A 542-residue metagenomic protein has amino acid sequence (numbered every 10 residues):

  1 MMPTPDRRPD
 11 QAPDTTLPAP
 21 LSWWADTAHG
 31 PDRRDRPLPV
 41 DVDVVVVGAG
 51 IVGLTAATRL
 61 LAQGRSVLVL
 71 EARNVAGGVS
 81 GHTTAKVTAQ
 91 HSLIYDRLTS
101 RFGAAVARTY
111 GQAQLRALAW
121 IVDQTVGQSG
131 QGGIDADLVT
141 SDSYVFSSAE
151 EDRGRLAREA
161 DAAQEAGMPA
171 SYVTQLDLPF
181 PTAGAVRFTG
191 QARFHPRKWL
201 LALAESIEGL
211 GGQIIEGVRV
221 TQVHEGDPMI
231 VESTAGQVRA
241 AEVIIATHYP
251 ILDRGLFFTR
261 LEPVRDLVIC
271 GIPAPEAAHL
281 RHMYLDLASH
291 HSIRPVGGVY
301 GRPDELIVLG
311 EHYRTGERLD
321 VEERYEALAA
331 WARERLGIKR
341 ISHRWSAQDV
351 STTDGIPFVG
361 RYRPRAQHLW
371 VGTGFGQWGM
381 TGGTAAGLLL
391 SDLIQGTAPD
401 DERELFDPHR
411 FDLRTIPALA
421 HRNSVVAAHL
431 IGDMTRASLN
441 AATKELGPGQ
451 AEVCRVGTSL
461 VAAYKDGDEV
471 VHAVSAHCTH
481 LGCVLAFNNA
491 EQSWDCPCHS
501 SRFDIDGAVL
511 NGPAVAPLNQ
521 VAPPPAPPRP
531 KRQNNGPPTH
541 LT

Functional and structural regions predicted by a protein language model:
M1-V44, N519-V521, K531: Extreme N-terminal leader/targeting segments of oxidoreductases
P3-T27, L93-T99, D123-A202: Flavin (FAD/FMN) cofactor-binding and adjacent substrate-gating region of FAD-dependent oxidoreductase domains
V42-V69: N-terminal Rossmann-like FAD-binding beta1-loop-alpha1 element of flavoenzymes
A62-H82: Glycine-rich FAD pyrophosphate-binding loop
G154, D161-Q164, A185-A241: Helical element adjacent to the flavin cofactor pocket in flavoenzyme catalytic cores
Q222-G298, H429, S438, T443-K444: Flavin-dependent oxidoreductases
I269, E452-R529: Rieske [2Fe-2S] iron-sulfur-binding domain
L287-A288, R314-L419, V474: C-terminal catalytic lobe of FAD-dependent flavoproteins
